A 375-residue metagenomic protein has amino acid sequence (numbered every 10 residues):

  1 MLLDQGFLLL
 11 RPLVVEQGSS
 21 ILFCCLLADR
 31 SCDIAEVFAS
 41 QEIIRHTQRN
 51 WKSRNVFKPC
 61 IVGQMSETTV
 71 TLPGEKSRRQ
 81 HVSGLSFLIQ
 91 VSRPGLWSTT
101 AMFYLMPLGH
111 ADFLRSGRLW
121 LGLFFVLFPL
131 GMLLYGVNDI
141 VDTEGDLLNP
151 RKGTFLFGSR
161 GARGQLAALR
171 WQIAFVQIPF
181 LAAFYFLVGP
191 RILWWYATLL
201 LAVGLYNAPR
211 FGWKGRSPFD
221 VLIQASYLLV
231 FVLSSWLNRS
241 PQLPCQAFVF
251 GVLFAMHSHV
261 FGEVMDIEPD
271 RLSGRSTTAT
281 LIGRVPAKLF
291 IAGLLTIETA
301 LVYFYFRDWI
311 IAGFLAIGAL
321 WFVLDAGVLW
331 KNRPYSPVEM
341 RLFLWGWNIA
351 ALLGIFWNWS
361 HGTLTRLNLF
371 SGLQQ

Functional and structural regions predicted by a protein language model:
G84-I89, F155-Q242, G327: Intramembrane alpha-helical segments
Q90-G109, Q224: The first (N-terminal) embedded transmembrane alpha-helix
A101-L105, V221-W236, T280-R284, R341-I355: Small-residue-rich segments of transmembrane alpha-helices in multi-pass membrane proteins, especially helix faces
M102-V141, L193-G204, Q242-F261: Membrane-embedded alpha-helical segments that form the functional core of polytopic membrane enzymes, especially those
M106-F124, L181-L193, F231-V249, L301-I310 (+1 more regions): Helix-coil boundary and interhelical linker segments in multi-pass alpha-helical membrane proteins
L127-F155, A255-A279: Acidic (Asp/Glu-rich) catalytic motifs at the cytosolic membrane interface
T143-I192, Y196, S276-W309: Multi-pass membrane catalytic core of lipid/isoprenoid biosynthesis enzymes
I310-Q375: Extended hydrophobic alpha-helices typical of membrane-associated regions
